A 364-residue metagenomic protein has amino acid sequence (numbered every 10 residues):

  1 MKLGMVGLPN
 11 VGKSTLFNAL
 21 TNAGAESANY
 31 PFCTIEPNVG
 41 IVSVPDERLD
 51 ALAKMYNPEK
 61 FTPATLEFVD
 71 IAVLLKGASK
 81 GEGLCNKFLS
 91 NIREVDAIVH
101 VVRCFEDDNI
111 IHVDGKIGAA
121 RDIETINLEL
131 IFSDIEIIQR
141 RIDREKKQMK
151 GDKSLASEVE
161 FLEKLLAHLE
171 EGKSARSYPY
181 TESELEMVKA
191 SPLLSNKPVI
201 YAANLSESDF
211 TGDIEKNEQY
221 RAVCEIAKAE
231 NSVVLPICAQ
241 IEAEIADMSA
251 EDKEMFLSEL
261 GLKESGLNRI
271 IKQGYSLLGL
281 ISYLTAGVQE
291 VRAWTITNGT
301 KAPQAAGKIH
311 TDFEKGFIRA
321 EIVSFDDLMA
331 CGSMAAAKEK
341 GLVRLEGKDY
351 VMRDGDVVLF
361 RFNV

Functional and structural regions predicted by a protein language model:
M1-I111, I138-R140, R144: Conserved G1/Walker A P-loop phosphate-binding module
K2-V6, V11, F17, R144-V351 (+2 more regions): C-terminal-of-GTPase-core extension/linker across diverse P-loop GTPases
N22, K54, S90, L128 (+2 more regions): Short, intrinsically disordered, mixed-charge
F32, D46-L49, T62-F68, E82-V95 (+9 more regions): Amphipathic alpha-helical transducer elements in NTP-driven molecular machines
G40-P45, A72-E82, R93-L155, H168-Y180 (+2 more regions): Conserved Switch II/interswitch segment of TRAFAC-class P-loop GTPases
E94, R353-D354: Short, flexible surface segments
